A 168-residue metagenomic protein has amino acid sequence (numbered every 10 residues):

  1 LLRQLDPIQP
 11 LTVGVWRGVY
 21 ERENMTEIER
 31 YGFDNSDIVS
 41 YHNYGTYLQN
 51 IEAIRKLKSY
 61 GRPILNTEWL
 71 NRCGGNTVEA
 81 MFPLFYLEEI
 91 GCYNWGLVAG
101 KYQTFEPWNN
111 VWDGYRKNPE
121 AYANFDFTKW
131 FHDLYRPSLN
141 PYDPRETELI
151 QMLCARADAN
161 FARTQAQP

Functional and structural regions predicted by a protein language model:
L1-P168: Substrate-binding clefts and catalytic carboxylate motifs of secreted carbohydrate-active enzymes
